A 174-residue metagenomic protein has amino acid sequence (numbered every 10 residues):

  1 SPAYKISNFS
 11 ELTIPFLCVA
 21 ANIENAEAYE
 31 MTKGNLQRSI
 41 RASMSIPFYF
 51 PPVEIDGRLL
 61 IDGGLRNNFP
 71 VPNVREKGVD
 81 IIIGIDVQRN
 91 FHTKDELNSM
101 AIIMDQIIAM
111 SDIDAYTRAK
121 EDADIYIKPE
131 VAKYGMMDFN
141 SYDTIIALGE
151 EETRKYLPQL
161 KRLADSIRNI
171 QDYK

Functional and structural regions predicted by a protein language model:
S1-K174: Patatin-like phospholipase
